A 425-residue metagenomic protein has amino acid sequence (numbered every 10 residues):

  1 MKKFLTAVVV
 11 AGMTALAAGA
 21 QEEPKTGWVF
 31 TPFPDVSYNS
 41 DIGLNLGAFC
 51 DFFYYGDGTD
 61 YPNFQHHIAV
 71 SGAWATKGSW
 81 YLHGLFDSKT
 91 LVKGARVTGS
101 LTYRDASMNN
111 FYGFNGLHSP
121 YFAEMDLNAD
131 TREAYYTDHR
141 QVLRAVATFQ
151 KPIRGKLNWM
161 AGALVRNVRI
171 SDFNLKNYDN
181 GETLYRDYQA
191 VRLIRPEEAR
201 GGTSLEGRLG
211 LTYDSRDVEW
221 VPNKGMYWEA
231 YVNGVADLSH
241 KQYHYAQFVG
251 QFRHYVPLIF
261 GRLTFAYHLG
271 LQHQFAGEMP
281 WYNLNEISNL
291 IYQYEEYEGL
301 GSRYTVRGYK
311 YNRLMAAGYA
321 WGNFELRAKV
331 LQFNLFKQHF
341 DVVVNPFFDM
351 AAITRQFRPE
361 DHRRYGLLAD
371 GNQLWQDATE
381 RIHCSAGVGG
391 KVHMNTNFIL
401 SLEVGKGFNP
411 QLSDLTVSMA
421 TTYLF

Functional and structural regions predicted by a protein language model:
Q21-V29, G56-Q65, L91-V97, R154-K156 (+9 more regions): Short loop/turn motifs that connect adjacent beta-strands in outer-membrane beta-barrel proteins
E23-F30, Y38-T203, Y304, Q411-F425: Gram-negative/organellar outer-membrane beta-barrel architecture
F30-P32, L46-A48, W80-G84, Q141-A147 (+6 more regions): Hydrophobic, lipid-facing positions within transmembrane beta-strands of outer-membrane proteins
V36-Y38, A48-F52, I68-W74, G84-F86 (+14 more regions): Transmembrane beta-barrel strands of outer-membrane/channel proteins
S37, F53-Y55, D87-L91, Q150-R154 (+5 more regions): Structural signature of outer-membrane beta-barrel channels/translocons
A69-S71, D130-Y135, R192-E197, G234-H240 (+3 more regions): Extracellular loop and loop/strand-boundary signature of outer-membrane beta-barrel proteins
N174-A190, R195-E198, T203-L205, R262 (+1 more regions): Outer-membrane beta-barrel transmembrane domain signature
V218-F336: C-terminal outer-membrane beta-barrel translocator/porin domains of Gram-negative envelope proteins and their
